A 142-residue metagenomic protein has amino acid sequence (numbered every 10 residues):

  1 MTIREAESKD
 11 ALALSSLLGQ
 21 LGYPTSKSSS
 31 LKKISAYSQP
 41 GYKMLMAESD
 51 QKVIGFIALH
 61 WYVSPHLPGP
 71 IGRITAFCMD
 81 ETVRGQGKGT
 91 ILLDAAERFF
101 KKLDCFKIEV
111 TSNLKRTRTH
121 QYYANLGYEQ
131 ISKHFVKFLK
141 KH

Functional and structural regions predicted by a protein language model:
M1-K9, K141-H142: Conserved N-terminal entry element of GNAT/NAT acetyltransferase domains
E5-G69: Acetyl-CoA-dependent GNAT
G69-E81: Conserved acetyl-CoA binding element of GNAT-fold acetyltransferases
D80, R84, N113: Residue-level recognition of the GNAT/N-acetyltransferase active site
V83, G87-A95: Conserved acetyl-CoA pyrophosphate-binding loop and the N-cap/start of the following alpha-helix in GNAT-like
T90, L114-S132: Conserved active-site alpha-helix within GNAT-family acetyltransferase domains
L93, F100-S112: Conserved GNAT acetyl-CoA-binding A-motif
E129, K133-H142: Terminal substrate-recognition subdomain of acyl/acetyltransferases
